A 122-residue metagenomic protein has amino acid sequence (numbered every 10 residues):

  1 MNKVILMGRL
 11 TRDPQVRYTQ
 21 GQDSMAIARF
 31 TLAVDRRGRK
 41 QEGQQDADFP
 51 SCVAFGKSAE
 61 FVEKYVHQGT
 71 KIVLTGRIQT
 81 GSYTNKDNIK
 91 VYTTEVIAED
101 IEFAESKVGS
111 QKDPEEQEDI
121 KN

Functional and structural regions predicted by a protein language model:
M1-N2, R17-D23, R39-Q45, N88-I89 (+1 more regions): Acidic, gly/ser/pro-rich intrinsically disordered tails
I5-M7, M25-D35, D48: A short glycine-rich, His/Asp/Glu-containing loop-to-beta-strand
I5-T11, L32, Q68-Q79, A98-I101: OB-fold and OB-like beta-barrel modules that bind single-stranded nucleic acids
R12, D35-G38: Active-site/binding-pocket entry motifs
Y18-T31, Y92-T94: Short aromatic-glycine-enriched beta-strand elements
R29-V34, S51-A54, T94-V96: Short, acidic/hydrophobic/Gly-rich beta-strand patch recurrent on exposed beta strands that often constitutes part
K40-K64: A beta-strand/beta-hairpin structural motif
F55-V91: Beta-rich strand-turn-strand
